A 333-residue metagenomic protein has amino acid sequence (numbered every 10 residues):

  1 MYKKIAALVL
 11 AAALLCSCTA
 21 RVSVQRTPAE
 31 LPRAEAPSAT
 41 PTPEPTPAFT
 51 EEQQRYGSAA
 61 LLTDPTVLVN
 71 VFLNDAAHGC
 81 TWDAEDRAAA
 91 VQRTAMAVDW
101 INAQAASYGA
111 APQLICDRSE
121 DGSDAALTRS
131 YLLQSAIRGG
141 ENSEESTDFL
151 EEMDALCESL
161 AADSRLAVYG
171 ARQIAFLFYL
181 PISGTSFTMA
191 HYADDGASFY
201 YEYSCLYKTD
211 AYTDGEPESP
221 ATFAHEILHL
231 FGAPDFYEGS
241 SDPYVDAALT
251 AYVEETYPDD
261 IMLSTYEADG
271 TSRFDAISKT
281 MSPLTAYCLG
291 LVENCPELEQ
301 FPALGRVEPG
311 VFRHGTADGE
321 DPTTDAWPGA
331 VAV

Functional and structural regions predicted by a protein language model:
M1-V9: Positively charged n-region of N-terminal signal peptides that target proteins for export
L10-L14, C18: Hydrophobic core
C18-A34: Sec-dependent signal peptide cleavage junction
P45-G170: Propeptide-to-catalytic entry region of secreted or membrane-anchored zinc metalloproteases
F49-S58, F236-V333: Replace "(M1/M4/M9/M12/WLM)" with "(e.g., M1/M4/M8/M9/M12/M26/WLM)" and add "not limited to" to clarify scope
M153-F199: Auxiliary, metal-adjacent structural segments of Zn-dependent hydrolase domains
S204-F223: Short pre-active-site segment immediately N-terminal to the catalytic Zn-binding motif
P220-F236: Active-site recognition of the HExxH zinc-binding catalytic motif
